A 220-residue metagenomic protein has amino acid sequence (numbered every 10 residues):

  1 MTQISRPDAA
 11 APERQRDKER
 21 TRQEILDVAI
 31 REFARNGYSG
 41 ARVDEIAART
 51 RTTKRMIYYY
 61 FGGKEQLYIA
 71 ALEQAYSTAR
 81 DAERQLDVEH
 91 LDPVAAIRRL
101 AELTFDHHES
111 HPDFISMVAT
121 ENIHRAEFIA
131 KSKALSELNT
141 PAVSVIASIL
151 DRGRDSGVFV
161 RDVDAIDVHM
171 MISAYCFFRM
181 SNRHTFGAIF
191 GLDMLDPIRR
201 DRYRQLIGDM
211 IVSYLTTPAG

Functional and structural regions predicted by a protein language model:
M1-A9, L103-S110, T140-S156, M171-G220: C-terminal peripheral helix-coil segments that are non-catalytic and often amphipathic
T2, R20, E24, E32-Q66 (+1 more regions): Helix-turn-helix
E24, A95, R99, L103 (+3 more regions): Amphipathic alpha-helical interaction segments
I25-F33, T104, I211: Short hydrophobic clusters on alpha-helical segments that form packing/core surfaces in small helical domains
A71-L100, A130-N139: Amphipathic alpha-helical linker/stalk segments
A95, K131-L138, D155-M171: All-alpha amphipathic helical-bundle segments outside canonical DNA-binding/catalytic cores that form hydrophobic
A96, S110-K133, R183-F190: Amphipathic alpha-helical segments used for helix-helix packing
